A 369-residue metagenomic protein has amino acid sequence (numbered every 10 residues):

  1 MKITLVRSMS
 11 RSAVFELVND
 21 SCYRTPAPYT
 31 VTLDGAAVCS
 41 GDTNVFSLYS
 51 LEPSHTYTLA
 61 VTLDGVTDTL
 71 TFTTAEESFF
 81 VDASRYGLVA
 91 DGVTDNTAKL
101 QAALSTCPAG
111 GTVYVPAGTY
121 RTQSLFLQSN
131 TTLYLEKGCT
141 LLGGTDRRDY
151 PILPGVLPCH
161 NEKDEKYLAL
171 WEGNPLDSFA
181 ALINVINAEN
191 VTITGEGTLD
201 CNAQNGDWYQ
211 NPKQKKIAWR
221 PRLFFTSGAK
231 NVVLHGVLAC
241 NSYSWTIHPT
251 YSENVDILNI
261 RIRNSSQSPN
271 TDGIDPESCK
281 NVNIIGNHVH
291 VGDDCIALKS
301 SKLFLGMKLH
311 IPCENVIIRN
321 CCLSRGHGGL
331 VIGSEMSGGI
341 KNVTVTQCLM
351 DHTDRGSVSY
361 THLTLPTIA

Functional and structural regions predicted by a protein language model:
M1-Y114, T119-Q123, Q128-T132, E136-G228 (+1 more regions): Extracellular "leader-to-stem" segments immediately downstream of a signal peptide or signal-anchor in secreted/lumenal
R24-A27, H55, V66-D68, A109 (+8 more regions): Short loop/turn segments at connectors of secondary-structure elements within structured domains
D91-T94, H248, T271, D275 (+3 more regions): Alpha-helix capping and helix-loop boundary segments enriched in small/acidic/polar residues
L104-T106, R121-Q128, W245-Y251, G286-N287 (+2 more regions): Short, T/G/N/S-enriched strand-turn elements that build extracellular solenoid repeat scaffolds
A117-G118, L330, S359: Transmembrane beta-strand segments that form the barrel wall of outer-membrane beta-barrel proteins
K137-G138, E189-T198, K230-N241, E253-S265 (+6 more regions): Right-handed parallel beta-helix
L182, L223, T246, G273 (+3 more regions): Structural detector of coil-to-beta-strand junctions
T361-T367: Conserved small/polar residues in nucleotide/adenosyl-binding loops
